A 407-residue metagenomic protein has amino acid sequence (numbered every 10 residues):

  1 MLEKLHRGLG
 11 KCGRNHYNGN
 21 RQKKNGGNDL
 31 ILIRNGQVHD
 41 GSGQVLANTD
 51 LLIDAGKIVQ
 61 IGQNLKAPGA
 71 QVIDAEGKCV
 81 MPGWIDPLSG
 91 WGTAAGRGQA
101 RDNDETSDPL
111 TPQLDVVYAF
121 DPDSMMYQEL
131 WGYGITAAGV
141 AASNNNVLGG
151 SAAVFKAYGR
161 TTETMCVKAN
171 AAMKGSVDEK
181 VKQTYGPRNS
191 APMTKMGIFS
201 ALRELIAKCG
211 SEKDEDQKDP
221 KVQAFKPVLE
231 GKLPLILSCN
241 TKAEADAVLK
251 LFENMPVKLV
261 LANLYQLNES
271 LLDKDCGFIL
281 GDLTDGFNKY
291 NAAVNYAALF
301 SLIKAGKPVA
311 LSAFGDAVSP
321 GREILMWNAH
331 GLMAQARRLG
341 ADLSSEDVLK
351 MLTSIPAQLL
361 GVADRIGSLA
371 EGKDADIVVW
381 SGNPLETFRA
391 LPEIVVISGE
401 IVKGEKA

Functional and structural regions predicted by a protein language model:
E3-H6, G10, R14-N18: Short, positively charged and aromatic/hydrophobic N-terminal segments
K23, D29, V38-M81: Histidine-rich, glycine-flanked metal-binding segment
I31-I33, A67-V117: Replace "His-x-His-based motif
I33-D40, Q44, Q358, A370-A407: C-terminal cap of metal-dependent C-N hydrolases
Q99-L148, Y158, P192-E215: Alpha-helical scaffold segments that flank or form the walls of functional sites
R101-E105, P234, D282-T284, N291-G382 (+1 more regions): His/Asp/Glu-enriched, well-ordered alpha-helical/loop segment that forms or immediately abuts the divalent-metal
K156-K250, N254-M255: Metal-coordinating catalytic core of metallo-dependent amide/deamination hydrolases
E212-N295, A310-D316, A341-D342, L360 (+2 more regions): Active-site core of metal-dependent hydrolases
